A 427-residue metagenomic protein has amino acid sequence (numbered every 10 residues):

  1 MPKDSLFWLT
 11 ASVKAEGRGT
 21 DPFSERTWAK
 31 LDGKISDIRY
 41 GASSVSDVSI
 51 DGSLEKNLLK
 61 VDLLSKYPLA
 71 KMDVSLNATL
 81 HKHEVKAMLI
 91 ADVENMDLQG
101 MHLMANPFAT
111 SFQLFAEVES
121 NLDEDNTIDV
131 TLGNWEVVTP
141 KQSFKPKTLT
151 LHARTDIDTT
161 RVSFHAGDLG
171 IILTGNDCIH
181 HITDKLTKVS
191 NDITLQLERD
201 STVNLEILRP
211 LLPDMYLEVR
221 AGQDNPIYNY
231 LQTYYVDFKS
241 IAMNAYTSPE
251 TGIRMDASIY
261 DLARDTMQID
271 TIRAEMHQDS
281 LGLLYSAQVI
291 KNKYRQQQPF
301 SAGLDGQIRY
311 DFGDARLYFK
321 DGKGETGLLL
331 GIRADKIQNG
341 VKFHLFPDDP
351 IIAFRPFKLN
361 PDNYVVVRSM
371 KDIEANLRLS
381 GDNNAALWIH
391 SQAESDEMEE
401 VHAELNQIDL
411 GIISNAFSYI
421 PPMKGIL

Functional and structural regions predicted by a protein language model:
M1-L427: Interface amphipathic segments
